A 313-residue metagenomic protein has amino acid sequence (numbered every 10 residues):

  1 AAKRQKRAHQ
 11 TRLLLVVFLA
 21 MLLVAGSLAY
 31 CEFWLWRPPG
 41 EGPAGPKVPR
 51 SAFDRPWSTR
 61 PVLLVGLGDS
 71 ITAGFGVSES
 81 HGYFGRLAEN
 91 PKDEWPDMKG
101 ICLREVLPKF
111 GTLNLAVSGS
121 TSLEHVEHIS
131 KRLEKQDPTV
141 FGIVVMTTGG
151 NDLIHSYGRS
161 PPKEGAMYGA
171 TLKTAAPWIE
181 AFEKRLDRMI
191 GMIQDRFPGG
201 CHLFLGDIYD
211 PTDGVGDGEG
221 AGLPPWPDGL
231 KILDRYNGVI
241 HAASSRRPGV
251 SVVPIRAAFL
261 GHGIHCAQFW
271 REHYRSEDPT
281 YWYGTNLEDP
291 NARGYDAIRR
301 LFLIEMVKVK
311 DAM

Functional and structural regions predicted by a protein language model:
A1-L67, I71-P91, R104-V106, T139 (+1 more regions): N-terminal secretory targeting modules
P46-V65, H125-V144, R188-G199, L303: Short amphipathic alpha-helices and their capping/turn segments at secondary-structure boundaries
L63-L67, T72-G74, G111-A116, G142-T147 (+4 more regions): Structural recognition of the beta-strand scaffold that forms the well-ordered cores of secreted hydrolase catalytic
A73, H155-P177, D210-D234: Serine-dependent acyl-ester chemistry module
V77-K184: Conserved SGNH/GDSL esterase-like catalytic core that processes O-acyl groups on lipids and polysaccharides
M98-G111, R185-H202, R235-P254, E305: A structural motif corresponding to the C-terminal end of an alpha-helix and its immediate exit/capping segment
V126, I179, E183, D187 (+1 more regions): Short, amphipathic alpha-helical "lid/cap" segments that border enzyme active or binding sites
I208-M313: Catalytic His-Asp segment of secreted/periplasmic serine-dependent ester chemistry enzymes
